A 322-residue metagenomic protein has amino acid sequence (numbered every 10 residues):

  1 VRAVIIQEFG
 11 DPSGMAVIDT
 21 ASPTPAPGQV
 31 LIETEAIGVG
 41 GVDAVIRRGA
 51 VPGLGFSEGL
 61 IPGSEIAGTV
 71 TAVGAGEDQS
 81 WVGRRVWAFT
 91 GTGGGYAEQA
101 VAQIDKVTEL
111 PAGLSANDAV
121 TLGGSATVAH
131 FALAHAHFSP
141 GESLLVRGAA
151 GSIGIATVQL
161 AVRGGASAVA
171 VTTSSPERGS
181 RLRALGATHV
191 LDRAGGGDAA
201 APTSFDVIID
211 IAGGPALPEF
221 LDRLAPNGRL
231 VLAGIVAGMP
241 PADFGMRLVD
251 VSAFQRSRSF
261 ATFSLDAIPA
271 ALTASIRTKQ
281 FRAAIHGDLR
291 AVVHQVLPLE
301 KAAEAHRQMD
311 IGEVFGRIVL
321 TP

Functional and structural regions predicted by a protein language model:
D11-G14, T20-A67: N-terminal glycine-rich beta->alpha transition that marks the start or flank of a dinucleotide-binding site
V45, V86-A150: NAD(P)H dinucleotide-binding glycine-rich loop of Rossmann-like/cofactor-binding domains, especially the beta1-alpha1
A67-T92: A glycine-/small-residue-rich N-terminal strand-loop-strand element that serves as the cofactor-binding glycine loop
W81, L122-A194: Mid-domain Rossmann-like dinucleotide-binding core that forms the NAD(H)/NADP(H) cofactor-binding site
W87, I208-I209: N-terminal Rossmann-like NAD(P) cofactor-binding module of classical short-chain dehydrogenase/reductase
A200-V207: A short acidic, Gly/Pro-enriched loop at the edge of an enzyme's catalytic core that lines a small-molecule cofactor
P215-D288: Glycine-rich phosphate-binding loop and adjacent beta-alpha segment of Rossmann(oid) nucleotide-cofactor-binding
A271-P322: C-terminal hydrophobic helical "lid"/dimerization subdomain of Rossmann-like NAD(P)H-dependent oxidoreductases
